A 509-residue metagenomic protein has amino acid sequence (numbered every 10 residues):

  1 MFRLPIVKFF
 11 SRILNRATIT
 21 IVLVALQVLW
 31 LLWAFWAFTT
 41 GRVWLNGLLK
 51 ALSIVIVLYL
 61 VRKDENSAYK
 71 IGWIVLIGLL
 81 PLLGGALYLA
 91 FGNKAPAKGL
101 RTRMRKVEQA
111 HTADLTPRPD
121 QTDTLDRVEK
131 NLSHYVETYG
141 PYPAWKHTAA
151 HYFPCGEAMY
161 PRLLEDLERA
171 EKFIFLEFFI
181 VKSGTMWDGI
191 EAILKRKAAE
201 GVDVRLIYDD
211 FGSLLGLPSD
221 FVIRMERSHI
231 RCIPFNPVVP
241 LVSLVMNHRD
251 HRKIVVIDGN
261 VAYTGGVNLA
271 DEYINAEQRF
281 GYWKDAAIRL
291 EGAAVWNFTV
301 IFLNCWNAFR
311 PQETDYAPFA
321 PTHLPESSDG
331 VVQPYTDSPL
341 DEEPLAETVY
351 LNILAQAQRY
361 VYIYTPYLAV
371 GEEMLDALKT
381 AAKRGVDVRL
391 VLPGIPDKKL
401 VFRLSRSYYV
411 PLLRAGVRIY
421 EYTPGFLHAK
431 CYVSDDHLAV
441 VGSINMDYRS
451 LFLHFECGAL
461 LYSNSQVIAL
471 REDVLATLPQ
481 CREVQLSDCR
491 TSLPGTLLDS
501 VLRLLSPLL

Functional and structural regions predicted by a protein language model:
M1-T348, N352, Q356, P396 (+5 more regions): N-terminal localization/anchoring segments of enzymes in phospholipid and broader phosphate metabolism
Y360: Phosphate-/nucleic-acid-contacting segments
Y364-T365, Y422, V441-G442: Thr-Gly-centered strand-to-loop micro-motif
Y367-R389, P393, K398: Helical hairpin unit composed of two closely spaced alpha helices linked by a short loop
D376, F402-R406: Short glycine/threonine-rich loop-to-helix capping motif typified by GTGT followed within a few residues by an Asp-Pro
R418: Surface segments flanking catalytic/ligand-binding clefts of nucleic-acid enzymes
K430: Catalytic-core elements of nucleic-acid end-processing and repair enzymes
